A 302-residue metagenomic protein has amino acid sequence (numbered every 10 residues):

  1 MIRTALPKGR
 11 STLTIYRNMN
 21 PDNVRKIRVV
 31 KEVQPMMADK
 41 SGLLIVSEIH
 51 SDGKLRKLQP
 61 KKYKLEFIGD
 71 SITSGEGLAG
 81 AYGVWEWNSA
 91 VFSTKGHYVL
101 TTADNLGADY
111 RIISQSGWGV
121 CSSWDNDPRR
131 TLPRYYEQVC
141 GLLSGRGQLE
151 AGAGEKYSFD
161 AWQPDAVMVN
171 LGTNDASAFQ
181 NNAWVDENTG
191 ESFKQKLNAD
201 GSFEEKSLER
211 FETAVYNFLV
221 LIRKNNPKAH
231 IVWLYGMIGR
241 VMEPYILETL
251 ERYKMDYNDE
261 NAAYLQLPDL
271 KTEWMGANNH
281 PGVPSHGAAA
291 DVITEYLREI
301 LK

Functional and structural regions predicted by a protein language model:
M1-T94: N-terminal secretory targeting modules
P7, I27, V33-P35, L78 (+4 more regions): Conserved SGNH/GDSL esterase-like catalytic core that processes O-acyl groups on lipids and polysaccharides
L55-L58, A153-W162, V220-N226, E299-K302: Surface-exposed acidic, glycine-flexible loop patches that form ligand/cofactor-binding and adhesion interfaces
K64-I68, T73, Y110-S114, D165-N170 (+2 more regions): Structural recognition of the beta-strand scaffold that forms the well-ordered cores of secreted hydrolase catalytic
V99-D109, F218-H230, Y253-D259: A structural motif corresponding to the C-terminal end of an alpha-helix and its immediate exit/capping segment
V185, G236-K302: Catalytic His-Asp segment of secreted/periplasmic serine-dependent ester chemistry enzymes
F211, V215, H286: Aromatic/hydrophobic pocket-lining residues that form the small-molecule binding cavity in soluble enzyme cores
V215-L219, L247-L250: Generic structural signal for well-ordered alpha-helices, preferentially at hydrophobic/aromatic core positions
